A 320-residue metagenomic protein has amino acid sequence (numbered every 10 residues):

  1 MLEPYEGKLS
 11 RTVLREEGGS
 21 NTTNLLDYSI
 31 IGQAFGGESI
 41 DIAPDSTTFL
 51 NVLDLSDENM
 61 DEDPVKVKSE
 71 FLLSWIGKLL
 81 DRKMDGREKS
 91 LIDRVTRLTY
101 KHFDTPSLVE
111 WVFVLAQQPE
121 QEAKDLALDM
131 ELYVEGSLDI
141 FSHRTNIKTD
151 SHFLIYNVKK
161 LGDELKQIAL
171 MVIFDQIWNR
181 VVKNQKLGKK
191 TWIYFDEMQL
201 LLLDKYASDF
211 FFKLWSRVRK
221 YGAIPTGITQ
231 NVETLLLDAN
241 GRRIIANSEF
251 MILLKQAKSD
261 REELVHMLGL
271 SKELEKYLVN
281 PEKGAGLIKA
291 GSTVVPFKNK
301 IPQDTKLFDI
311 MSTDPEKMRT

Functional and structural regions predicted by a protein language model:
D27-S46, L50-A223, L236-A239, Y277-P281 (+1 more regions): P-loop NTPase motor domains
T229: H-loop/switch region of ABC-family ATPase nucleotide-binding domains
L235-T320: C-terminal regions of RecA-like/P-loop NTPase motor modules
